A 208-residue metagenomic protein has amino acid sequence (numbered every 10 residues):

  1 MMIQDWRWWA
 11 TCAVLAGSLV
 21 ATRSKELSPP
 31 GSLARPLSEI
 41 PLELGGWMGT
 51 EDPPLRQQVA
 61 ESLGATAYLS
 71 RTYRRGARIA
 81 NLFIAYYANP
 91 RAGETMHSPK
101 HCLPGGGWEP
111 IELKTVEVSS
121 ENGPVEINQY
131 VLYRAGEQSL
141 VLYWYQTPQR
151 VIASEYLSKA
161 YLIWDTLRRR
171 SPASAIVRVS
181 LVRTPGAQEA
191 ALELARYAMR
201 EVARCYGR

Functional and structural regions predicted by a protein language model:
D5-V20, E26, V116-R208: A short, solvent-exposed beta-edge/loop patch
E26-L44: Alpha-helical transmembrane signal-anchor/signal-peptide segments
P41-L44, L63, S171: Solvent-exposed, flexible loop/coil residues
E43, L69, R78, A173-A175: Envelope-exposed proteins and targeting segments
T50-E51, L55-D165: Short, solvent-exposed recognition patches
